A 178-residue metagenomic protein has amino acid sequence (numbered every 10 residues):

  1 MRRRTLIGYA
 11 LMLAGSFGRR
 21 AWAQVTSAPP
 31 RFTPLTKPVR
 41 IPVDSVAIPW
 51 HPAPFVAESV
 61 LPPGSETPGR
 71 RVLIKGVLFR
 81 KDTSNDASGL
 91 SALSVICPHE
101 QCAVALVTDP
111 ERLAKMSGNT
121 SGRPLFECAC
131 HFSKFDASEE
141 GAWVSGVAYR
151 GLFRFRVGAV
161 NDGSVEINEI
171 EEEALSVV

Functional and structural regions predicted by a protein language model:
M1-A14: N-terminal secretory signal peptides and thylakoid transit peptides that target proteins across membranes
W22-M116, F153, A159-V178: N-terminal pre-ligand scaffold of iron-sulfur
E100-Q101, H131-F135: Detector for the c-type heme attachment site
E111-A129, A142-L152: Short cysteine/histidine-rich metal-coordination sites, predominantly Zn2+-binding motifs
A137-E139: Short metal-binding segments enriched for Cys and/or His
